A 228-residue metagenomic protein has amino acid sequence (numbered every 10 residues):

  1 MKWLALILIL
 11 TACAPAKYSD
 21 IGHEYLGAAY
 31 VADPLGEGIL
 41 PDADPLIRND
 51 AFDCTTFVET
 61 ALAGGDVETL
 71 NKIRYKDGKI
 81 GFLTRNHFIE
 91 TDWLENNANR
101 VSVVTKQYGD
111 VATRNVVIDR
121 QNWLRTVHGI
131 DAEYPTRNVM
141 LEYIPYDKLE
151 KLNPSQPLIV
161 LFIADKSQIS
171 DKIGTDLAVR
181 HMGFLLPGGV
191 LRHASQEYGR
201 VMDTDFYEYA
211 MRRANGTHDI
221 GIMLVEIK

Functional and structural regions predicted by a protein language model:
W3-A12: Sec-dependent N-terminal signal peptides
A14-E133, K151-P154, A164-I169: N-terminal capping segments
M140-L152, S170-K172: Short alpha-helix capping/helix-loop boundary micro-motifs
Q156-V160, H181: Structural motif
F162-A164, S195: Conserved "cap/hinge" positions at secondary-structure junctions
K172-H193: Catalytic nucleophile-His microenvironment captured as a short glycine-rich beta-strand/loop that brackets
P187-D205: Catalytic Cys-His active-site segments of thiol-dependent hydrolases/isopeptidases
G199-K228: Conserved catalytic-core surface of thiol
